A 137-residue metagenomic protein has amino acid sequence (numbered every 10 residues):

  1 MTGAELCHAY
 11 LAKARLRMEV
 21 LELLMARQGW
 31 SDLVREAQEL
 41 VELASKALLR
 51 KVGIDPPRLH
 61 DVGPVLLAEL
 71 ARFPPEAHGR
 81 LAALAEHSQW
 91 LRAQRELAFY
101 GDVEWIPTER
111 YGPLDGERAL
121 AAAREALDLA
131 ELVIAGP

Functional and structural regions predicted by a protein language model:
M1-P137: Terminal alpha-helical segments
